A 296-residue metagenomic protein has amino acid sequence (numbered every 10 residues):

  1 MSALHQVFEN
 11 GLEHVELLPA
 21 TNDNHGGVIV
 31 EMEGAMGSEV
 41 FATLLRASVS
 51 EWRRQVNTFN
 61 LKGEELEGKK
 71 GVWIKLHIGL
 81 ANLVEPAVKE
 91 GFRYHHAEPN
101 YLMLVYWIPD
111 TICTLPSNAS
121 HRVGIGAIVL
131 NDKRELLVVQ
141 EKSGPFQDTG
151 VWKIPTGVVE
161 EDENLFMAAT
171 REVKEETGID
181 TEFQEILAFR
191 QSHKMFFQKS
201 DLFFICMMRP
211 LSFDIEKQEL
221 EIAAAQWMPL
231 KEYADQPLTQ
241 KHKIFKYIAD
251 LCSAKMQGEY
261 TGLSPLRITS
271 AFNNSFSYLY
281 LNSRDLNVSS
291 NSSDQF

Functional and structural regions predicted by a protein language model:
M1-A47, P145-V151, E161, Q218-F296: Nudix hydrolase/Nudix homology domain
H25-G27, P99-M103, G124-G126, D201-I205 (+1 more regions): Short hydrophobic/aromatic beta-strand or adjacent loop that forms the aromatic wall/cage of a ligand/substrate-binding
V56-L61, E65-L76: Conserved GNAT acetyl-CoA-binding A-motif
I74-A81, K142, V159: Conserved beta-strand-loop-alpha-helix junction that forms the acyl-donor binding cleft
L83-G126: Acidic, metal-coordinating catalytic segment for phosphate/diphosphate chemistry, firing primarily on the Nudix
Y106, N131-K133, Q191-I215, L230 (+1 more regions): Active-site-adjacent beta-strand/loop module that shapes the phosphate/pyrophosphate-binding cleft
T114-A119, I215-E219, P237-L238: Short, charged, solvent-exposed linker or helix-capping segments at domain edges/interfaces that act as flexible hinges
D132-R171, E175, I179-E182, L187-L202 (+5 more regions): Conserved Nudix-box catalytic region and its N-terminal flanking loop in Nudix hydrolases and closely related
